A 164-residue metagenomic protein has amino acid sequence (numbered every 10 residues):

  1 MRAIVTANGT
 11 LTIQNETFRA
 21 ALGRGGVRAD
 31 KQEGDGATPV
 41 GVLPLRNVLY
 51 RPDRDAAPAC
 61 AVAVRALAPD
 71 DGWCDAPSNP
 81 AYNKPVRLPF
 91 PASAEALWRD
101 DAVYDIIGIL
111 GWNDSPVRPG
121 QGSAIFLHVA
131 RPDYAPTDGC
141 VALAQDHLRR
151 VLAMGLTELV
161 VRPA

Functional and structural regions predicted by a protein language model:
M1-T137, L148-A164: Cell wall/extracellular polymer interaction/catalysis modules
D138-L143: Extended catalytic/binding region for NAD+/ADP-ribose chemistry, centered on the ART fold
